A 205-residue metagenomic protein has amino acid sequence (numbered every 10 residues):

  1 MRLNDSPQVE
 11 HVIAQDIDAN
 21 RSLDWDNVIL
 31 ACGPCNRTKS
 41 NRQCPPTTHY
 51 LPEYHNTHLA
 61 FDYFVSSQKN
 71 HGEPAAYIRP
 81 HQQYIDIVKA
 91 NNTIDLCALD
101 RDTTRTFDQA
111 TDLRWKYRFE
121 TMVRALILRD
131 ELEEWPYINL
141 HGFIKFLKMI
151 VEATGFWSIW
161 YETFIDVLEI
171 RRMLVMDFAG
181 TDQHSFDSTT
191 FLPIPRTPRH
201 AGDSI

Functional and structural regions predicted by a protein language model:
M1-L30, R42-L59: Histidine-centered nuclease catalytic patch
H11, H49, H55-H58, H71 (+4 more regions): Histidine (H) residue identity feature
R21-G33, H58-Q82: Short Fe-S-cluster ligation motifs
N36-R37: Detector for the c-type heme attachment site
C44-P45, L51, E73, W135 (+1 more regions): Intrinsic-disorder/low-complexity coil detector
E73-T103: Charged, amphipathic alpha-helical linkers/stalks
N91-I205: C-terminal, charged low-complexity interaction regions
